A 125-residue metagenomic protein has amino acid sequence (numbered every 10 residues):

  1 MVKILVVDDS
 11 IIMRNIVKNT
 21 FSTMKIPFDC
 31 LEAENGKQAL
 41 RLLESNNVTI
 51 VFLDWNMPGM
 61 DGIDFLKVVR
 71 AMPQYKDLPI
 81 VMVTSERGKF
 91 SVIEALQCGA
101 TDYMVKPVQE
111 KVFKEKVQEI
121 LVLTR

Functional and structural regions predicted by a protein language model:
I11-L31: Two-component/phosphorelay signaling modules centered on CheY-like receiver
E32-R41, G62: Helix N-cap/capping motif at the beta->alpha junctions
R41, I63-K76: Short amphipathic alpha-helix used as the core "switch/output" element in two-component signaling
N46-F52: Active-site beta3 strand of CheY-like receiver
M57: Receiver (REC) domain active-site loop signature in two-component systems and cognate sites in sensor histidine kinases
V108-V117: C-terminal output helix
